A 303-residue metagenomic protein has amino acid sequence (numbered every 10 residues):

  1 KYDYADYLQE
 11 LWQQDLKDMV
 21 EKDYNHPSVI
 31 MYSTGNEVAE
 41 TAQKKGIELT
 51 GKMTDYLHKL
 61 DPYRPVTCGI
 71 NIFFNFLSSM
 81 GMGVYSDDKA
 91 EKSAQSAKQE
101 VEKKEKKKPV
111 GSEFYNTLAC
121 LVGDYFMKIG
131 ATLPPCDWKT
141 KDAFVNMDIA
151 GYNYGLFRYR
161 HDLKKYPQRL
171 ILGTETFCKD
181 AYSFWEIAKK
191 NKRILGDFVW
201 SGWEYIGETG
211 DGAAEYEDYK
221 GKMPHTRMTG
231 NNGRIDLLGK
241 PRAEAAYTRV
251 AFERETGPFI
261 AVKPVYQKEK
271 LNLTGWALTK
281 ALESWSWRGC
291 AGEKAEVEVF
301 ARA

Functional and structural regions predicted by a protein language model:
K1-D61, T67-N71: Substrate-binding cleft of carbohydrate-active enzyme catalytic domains
I30-Y32, D55-K59, P65-A303: Substrate-binding clefts and catalytic carboxylate motifs of secreted carbohydrate-active enzymes
